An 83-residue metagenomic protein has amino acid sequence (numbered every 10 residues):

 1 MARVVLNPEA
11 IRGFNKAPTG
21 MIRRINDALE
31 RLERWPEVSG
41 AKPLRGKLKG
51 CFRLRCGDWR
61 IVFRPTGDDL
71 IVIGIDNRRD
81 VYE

Functional and structural regions predicted by a protein language model:
M1-D58, T66-I73, D80-E83: Basic, Lys/Arg-enriched alpha-helical interface segments
F63: Short, charged interaction patches at domain edges and termini
